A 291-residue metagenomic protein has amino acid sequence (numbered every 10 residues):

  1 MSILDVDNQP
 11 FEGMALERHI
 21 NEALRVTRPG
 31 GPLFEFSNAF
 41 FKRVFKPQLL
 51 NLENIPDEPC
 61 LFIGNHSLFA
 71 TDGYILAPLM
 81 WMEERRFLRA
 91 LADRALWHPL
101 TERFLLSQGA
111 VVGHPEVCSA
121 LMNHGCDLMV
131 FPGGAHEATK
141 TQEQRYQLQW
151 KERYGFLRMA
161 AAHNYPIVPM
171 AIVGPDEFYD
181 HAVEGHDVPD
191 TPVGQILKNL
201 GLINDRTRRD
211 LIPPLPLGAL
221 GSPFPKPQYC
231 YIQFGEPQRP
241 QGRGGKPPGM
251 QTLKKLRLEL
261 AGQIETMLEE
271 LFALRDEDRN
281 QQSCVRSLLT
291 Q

Functional and structural regions predicted by a protein language model:
M1-L79, E84-E116, G185, G221 (+1 more regions): Membrane-anchoring hydrophobic helices of lipid-metabolizing enzymes
S2-P29, A120-Q291: Non-catalytic C-terminal accessory region of glycerolipid acyltransferases and related lyso-lipid remodeling enzymes
